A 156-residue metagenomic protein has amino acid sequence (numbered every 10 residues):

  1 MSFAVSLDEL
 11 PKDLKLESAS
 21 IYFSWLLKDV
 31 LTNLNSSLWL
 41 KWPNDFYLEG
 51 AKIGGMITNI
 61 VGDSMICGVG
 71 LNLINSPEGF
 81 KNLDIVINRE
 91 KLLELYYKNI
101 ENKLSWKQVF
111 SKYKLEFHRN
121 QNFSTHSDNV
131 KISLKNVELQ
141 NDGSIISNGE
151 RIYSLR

Functional and structural regions predicted by a protein language model:
M1-S6: Primarily the active-site beta-strand->alpha-helix module of PP2C/PPM metal-dependent phosphatases, and frequently
L7-L38, L48-R156: Long, positively charged amphipathic alpha-helical accessory segments at protein N-termini or as interdomain linkers
L40-W42: Short loop/edge segments at beta-strand edges and connector loops that shape dinucleotide/nucleotide cofactor-binding
